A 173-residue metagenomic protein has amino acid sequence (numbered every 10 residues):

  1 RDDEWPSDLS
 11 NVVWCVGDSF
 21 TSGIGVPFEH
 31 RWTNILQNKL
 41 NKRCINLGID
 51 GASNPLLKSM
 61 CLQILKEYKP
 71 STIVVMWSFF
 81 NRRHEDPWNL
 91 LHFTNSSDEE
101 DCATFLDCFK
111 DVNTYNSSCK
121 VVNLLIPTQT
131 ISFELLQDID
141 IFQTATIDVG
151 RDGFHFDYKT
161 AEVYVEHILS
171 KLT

Functional and structural regions predicted by a protein language model:
R1-P55, D157, V163: Serine-esterase "nucleophile elbow" of acetyl-processing enzymes
S59-T173: Alpha-helical cap/lid subdomain in secreted, periplasmic, or secretory-pathway luminal O-acyl-processing enzymes
